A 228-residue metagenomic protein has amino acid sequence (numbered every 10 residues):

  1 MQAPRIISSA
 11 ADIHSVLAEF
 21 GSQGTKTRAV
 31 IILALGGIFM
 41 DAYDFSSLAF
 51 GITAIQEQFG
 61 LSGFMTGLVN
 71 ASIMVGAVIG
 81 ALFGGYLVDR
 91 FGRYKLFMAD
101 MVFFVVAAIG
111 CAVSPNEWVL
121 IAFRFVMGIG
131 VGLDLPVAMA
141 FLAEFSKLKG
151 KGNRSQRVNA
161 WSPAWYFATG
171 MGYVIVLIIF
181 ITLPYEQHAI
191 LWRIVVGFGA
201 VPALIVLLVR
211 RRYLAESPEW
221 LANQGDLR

Functional and structural regions predicted by a protein language model:
M1-R228: Transmembrane-helix signature of 12-pass secondary carriers
